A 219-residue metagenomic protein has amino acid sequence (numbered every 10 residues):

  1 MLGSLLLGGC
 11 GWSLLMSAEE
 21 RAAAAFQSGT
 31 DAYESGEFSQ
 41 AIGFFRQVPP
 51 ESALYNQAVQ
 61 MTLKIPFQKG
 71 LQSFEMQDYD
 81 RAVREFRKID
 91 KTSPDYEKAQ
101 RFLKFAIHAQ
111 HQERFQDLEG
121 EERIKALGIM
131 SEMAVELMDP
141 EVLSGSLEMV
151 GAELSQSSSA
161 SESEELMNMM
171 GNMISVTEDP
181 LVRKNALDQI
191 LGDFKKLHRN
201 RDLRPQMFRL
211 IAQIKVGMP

Functional and structural regions predicted by a protein language model:
M1-G8: Bacterial N-terminal signal peptides
G8-Q27: Bacterial Sec signal peptide processing site at the extreme N-terminus
M16, F45-A58, F86-F102, M130-G145 (+5 more regions): Short solvent-exposed coil/turn linkers within tandem alpha-helical repeat scaffolds
A25, V59, P66, Q100 (+5 more regions): TPR repeat positional signature
A32, F44, I65-S73, E85: TPR/Sel1-like alpha-solenoid repeat signature
K64-Y79, F105-I124, V150-E164, D179 (+2 more regions): Alpha-helical linker/edge segments of TPR/alpha-solenoid repeat scaffolds and analogous pre-/post-domain helices
